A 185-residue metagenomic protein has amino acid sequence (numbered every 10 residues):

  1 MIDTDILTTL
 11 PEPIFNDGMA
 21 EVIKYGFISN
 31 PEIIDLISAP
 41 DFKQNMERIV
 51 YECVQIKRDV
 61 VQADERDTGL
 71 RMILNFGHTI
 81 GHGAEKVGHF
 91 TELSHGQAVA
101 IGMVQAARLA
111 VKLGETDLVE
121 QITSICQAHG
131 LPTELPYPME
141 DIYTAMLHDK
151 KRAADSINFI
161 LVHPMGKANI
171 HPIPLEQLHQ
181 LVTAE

Functional and structural regions predicted by a protein language model:
M1-S38: A glycine/threonine-rich phosphate-anchoring loop and its flanking beta-alpha core in nucleotide/phosphate-binding
D5, G77, G166: Anionic group-transfer/hydrolysis microenvironments
T9-L10, G83, A168: Residues that scaffold the ATP/ADP-binding catalytic core of kinase and kinase-like folds
I14, A20, T116-E185: C-terminal charged capping/lid subdomain of soluble metabolic enzymes
E32-E140: Active-site segments that bind and position negatively charged phosphate/pyrophosphate groups
